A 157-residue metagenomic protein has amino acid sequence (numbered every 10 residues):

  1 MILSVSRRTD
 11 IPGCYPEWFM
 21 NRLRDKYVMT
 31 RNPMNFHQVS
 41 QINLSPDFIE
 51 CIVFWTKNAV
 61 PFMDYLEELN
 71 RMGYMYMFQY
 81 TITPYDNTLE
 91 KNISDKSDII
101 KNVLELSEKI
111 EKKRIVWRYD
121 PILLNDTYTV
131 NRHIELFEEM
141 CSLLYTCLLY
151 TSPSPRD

Functional and structural regions predicted by a protein language model:
M1-L89, K96, E105-K112: Conserved Radical SAM active-site core
Y85-T88, K113-N131: Conserved strand-turn element in the central/C-terminal portion of the radical SAM core barrel that lines
I93-K101, H133-L136: Glycine-rich anion/phosphate-binding loops
N102, R118, E139-M140: Short, hydrophobic/aromatic alpha-helical segments in well-folded domains
T129-L144: Short, electropositive alpha-helical surface patch
C147: Active-site cradle of extracellular carbohydrate-active enzymes
Y150-D157: Conserved small/polar residues in nucleotide/adenosyl-binding loops
